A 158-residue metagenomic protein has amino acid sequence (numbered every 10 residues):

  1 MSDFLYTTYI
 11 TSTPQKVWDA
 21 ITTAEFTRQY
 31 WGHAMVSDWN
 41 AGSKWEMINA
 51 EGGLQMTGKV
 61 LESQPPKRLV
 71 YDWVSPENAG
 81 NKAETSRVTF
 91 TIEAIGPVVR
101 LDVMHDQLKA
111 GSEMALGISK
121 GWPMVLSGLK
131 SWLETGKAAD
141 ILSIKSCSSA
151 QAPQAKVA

Functional and structural regions predicted by a protein language model:
D3, G53-Q55, A83-R87: Short, mixed charged/polar active-site loops that provide acid/base catalysis or chelate metal/phosphate cofactors
L5-Y6, S12, K16, E25-K59 (+2 more regions): Short beta-edge strand/loop motif at the mouth of beta-sheet-based domains
T8, T57-E62, S86-E93: Hydrophobic/aromatic beta-strand elements that line small-molecule binding cavities or substrate pockets in beta-rich
P14-Q15, L61-K67, T91-R100: A short, structured loop/turn motif at beta-sheet edges
W18, P123-L126, K130: Non-transmembrane alpha-helical segments in soluble domains of secreted/periplasmic/extracellular proteins
W45-A50, Y71-P76, H105: Short beta-strand segments that buttress and anchor functional surface loops
E77-M124, D140-L142: Beta-strand/loop substructures that line and gate deep hydrophobic ligand-binding cavities in soluble
S131-A158: Short, highly charged C-terminal tails/helix-capping segments
